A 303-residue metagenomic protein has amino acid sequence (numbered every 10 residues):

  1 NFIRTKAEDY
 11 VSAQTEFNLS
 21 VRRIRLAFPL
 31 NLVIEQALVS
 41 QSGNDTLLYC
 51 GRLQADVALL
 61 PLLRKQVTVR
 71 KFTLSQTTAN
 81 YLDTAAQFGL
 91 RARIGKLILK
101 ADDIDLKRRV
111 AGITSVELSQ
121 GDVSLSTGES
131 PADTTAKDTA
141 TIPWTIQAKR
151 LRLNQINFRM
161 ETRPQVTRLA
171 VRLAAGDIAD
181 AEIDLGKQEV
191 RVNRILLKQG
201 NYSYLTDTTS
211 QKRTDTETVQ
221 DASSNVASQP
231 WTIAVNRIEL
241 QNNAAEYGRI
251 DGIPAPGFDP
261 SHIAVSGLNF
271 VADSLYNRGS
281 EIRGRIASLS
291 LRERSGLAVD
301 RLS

Functional and structural regions predicted by a protein language model:
N1, T73, S295-S303: Short, intrinsically disordered, charge-balanced linker/junction segments flanking boundaries in proteins
N1-E16: N-terminal type II signal-anchor transmembrane helix that functions as the membrane-insertion/stop-transfer segment
R23-T127, T141-P164, L169-D207, S224-A244 (+1 more regions): Flexible beta-edge/linker motif
S40-Q41, P131-A132, T167, S210-Q211 (+1 more regions): Short, surface-exposed beta-strand-loop junctions and turns on beta-sheet-rich folds
S130-A140, T209-A227: Intrinsically disordered, low-complexity segments enriched in small/polar residues
R292: An extracellular/secretory-lumen and virion-surface interaction module
